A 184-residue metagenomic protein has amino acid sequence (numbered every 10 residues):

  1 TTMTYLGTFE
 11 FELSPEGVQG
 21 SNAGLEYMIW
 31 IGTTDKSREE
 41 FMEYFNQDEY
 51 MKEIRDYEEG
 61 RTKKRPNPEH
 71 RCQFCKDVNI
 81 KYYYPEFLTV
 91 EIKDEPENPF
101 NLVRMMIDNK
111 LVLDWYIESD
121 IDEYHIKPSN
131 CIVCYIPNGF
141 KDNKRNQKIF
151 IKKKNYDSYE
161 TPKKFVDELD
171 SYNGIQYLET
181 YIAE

Functional and structural regions predicted by a protein language model:
T2-Y50, E184: Short, extreme N-terminal segment that most often corresponds to the first beta-strand
F41-K63, F74: Short linear, low-complexity motifs centered on an aromatic residue
E59-G60, R65-E184: Low-complexity intrinsically disordered segments
